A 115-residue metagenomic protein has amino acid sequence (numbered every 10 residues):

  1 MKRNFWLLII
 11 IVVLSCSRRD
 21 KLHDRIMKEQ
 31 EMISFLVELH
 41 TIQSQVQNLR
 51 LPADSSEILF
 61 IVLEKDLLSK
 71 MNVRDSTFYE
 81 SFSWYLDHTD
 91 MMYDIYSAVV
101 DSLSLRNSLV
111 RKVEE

Functional and structural regions predicted by a protein language model:
K2-I9: Sec-dependent signal peptide recognition, specifically the positively charged N-region followed immediately by
N4, F35-L39, L51: Short hydrophobic/aromatic-rich motifs at helix boundaries and adjacent loops
W6, M32-I33, F78: Short functional linear motifs
V13-S15: C-terminal motif of bacterial Sec signal peptides marking the signal peptidase cleavage site
S17-R19: Bacterial signal peptide processing site
R25-V46: Post-signal peptide N-terminal segment of mature Sec-exported envelope proteins
R50-E115: Compact alpha-helical subdomains of small soluble proteins
